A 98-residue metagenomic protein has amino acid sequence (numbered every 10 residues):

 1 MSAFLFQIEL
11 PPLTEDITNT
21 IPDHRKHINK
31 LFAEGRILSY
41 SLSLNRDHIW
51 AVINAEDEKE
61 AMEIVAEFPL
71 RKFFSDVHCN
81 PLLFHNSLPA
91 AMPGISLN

Functional and structural regions predicted by a protein language model:
M1-N98: Conserved, structured core segments of small domains
